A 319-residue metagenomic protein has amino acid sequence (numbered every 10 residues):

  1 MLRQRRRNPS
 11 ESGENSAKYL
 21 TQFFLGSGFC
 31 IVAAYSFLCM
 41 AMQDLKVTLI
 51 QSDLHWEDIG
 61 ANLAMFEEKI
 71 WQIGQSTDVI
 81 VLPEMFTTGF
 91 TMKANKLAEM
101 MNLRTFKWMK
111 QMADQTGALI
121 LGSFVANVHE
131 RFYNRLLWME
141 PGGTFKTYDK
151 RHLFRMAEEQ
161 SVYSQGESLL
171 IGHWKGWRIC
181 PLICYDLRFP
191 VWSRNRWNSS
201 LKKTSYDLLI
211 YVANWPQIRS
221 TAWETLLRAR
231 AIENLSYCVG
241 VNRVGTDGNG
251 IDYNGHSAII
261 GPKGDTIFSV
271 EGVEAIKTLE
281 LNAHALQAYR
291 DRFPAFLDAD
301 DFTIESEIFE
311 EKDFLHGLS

Functional and structural regions predicted by a protein language model:
R3-R7: Basic polycationic patches enriched in arginine
S16, L20, F24-L25: Short hydrophobic targeting helices and cationic amphipathic motifs that mediate membrane/organellar targeting
Q43-V47: Extreme N-terminal starter segment of soluble prokaryotic enzymes
I59-G60, E67-P141, K146, P216-R228 (+1 more regions): Cys-nucleophile CN-hydrolase/nitrilase-fold catalytic domain and related Cys-dependent amidase chemistry that acts on
L103-L121, R188-I276: CN hydrolase (nitrilase-like) catalytic-core segments centered on the catalytic cysteine and neighboring Lys/Glu
N127-D207, I218-T225, R290-A295: Active-site catalytic loop in hydrolytic enzyme cores
I171, R243-S319: C-terminal beta-strand edge segments of enzyme domains
